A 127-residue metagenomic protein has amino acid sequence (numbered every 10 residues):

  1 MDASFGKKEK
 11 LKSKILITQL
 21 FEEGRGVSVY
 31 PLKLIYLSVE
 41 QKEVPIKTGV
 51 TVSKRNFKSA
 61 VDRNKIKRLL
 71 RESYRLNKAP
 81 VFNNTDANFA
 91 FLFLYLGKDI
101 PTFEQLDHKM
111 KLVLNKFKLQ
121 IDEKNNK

Functional and structural regions predicted by a protein language model:
M1-K127: Positively charged, solvent-exposed patches that mediate nucleic-acid binding
